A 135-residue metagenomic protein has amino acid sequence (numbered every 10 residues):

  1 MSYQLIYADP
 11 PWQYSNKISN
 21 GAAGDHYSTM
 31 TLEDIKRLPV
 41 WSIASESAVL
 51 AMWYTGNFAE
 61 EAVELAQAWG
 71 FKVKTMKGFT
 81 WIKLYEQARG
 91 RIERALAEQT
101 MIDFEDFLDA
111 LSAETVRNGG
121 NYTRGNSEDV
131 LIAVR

Functional and structural regions predicted by a protein language model:
M1-R135: Class I S-adenosyl-L-methionine-dependent methyltransferase catalytic core
